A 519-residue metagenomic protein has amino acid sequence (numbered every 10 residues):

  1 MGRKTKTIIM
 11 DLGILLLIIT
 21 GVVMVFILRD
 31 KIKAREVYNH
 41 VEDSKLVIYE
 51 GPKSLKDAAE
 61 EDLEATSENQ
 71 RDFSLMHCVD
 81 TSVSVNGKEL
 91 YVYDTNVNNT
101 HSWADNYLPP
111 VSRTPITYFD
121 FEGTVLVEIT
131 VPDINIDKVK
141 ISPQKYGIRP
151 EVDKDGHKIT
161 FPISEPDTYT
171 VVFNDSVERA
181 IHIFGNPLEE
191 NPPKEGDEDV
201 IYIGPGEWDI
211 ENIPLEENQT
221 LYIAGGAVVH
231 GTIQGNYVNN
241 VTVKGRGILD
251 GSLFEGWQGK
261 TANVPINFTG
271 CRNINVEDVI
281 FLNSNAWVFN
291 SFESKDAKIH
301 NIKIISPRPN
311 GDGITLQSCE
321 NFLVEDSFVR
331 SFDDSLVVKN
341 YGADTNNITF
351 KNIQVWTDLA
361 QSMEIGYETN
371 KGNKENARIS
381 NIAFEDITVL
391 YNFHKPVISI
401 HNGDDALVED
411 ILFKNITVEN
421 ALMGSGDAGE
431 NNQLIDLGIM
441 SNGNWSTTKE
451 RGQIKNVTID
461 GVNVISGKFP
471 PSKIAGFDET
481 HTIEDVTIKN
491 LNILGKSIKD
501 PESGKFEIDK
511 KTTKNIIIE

Functional and structural regions predicted by a protein language model:
G2-L17: N-terminal Sec-pathway targeting helices
K6-I8, G21, T513-K514: N-terminal compositionally biased, intrinsically disordered segments and leader/signal-like regions
L17-R29: Hydrophobic alpha-helical membrane-insertion segments, chiefly the h-region of N-terminal signal peptides
I27-E519: Extracellular/periplasmic carbohydrate-active domains that bind, remodel, or depolymerize complex polysaccharides
